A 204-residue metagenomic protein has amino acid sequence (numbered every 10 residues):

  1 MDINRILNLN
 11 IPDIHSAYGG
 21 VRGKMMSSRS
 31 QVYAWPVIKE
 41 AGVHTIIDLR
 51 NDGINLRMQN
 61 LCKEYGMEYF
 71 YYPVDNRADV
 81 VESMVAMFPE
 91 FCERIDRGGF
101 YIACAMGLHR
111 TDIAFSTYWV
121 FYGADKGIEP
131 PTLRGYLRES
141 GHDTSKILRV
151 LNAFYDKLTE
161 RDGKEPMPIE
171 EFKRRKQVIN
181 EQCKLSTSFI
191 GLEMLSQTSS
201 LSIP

Functional and structural regions predicted by a protein language model:
M1-Y101, M106, I113-P204: Cys-dependent protein tyrosine phosphatase-like superfamily
